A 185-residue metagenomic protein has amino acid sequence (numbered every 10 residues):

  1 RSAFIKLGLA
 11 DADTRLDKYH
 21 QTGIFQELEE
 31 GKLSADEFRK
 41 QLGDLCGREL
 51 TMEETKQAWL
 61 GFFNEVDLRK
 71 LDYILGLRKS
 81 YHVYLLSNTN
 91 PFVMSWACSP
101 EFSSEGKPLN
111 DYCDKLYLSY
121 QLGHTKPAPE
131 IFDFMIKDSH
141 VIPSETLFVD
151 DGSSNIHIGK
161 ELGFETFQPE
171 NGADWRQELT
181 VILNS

Functional and structural regions predicted by a protein language model:
R1-L68, K79, N90-M94: N-terminal helical cap/lid subdomain that shapes the substrate entry/recognition surface in HAD-like hydrolases
S2, G23, E37, Q41 (+5 more regions): Alpha-helical elements of Rossmann-like donor-binding domains used by nucleotide-donor carbohydrate transfer enzymes
I24-L28, I74, C113: Generic hydrophobic alpha-helical segments
V66, K70-Y73, M135, N155: Alpha-helical packing segments of well-folded alpha/beta enzyme cores
R69-S80, Y112: Catalytic-core regions built around general acid/base machinery
H82-Y84, E165: Proline-centered loop/turn at the N-terminus of a beta-strand
N90-P91, W96-S185: Asp-based, Mg2+/Mn2+-dependent phosphohydrolase catalytic module
